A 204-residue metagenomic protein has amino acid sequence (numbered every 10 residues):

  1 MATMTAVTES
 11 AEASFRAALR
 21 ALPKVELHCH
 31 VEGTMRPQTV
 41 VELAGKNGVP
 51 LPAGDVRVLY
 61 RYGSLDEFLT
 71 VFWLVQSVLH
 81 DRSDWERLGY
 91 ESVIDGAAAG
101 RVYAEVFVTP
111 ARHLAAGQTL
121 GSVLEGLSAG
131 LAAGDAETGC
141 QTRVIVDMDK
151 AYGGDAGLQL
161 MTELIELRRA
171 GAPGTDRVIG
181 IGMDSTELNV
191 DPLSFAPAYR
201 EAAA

Functional and structural regions predicted by a protein language model:
A2-A203: Metal-cofactor-binding active-site regions of metalloenzymes
